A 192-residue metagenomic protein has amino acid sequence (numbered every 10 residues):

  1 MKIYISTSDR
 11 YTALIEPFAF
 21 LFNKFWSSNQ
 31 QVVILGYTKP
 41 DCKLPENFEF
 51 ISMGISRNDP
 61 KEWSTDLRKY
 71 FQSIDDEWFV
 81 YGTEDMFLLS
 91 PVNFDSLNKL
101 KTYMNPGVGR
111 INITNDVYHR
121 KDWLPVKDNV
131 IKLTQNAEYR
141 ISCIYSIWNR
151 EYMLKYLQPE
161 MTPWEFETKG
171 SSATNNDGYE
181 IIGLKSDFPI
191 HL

Functional and structural regions predicted by a protein language model:
M1-P17: N-proximal low-complexity "stem/linker" segments adjacent to membrane-targeting elements
Y11-I15, T38-P45, R120-K121: Short, charged/polar "capping" segments at the starts of alpha-helices and the immediately preceding loops
F20-Q30: Short, acidic, metal-binding catalytic loop of nucleotide-sugar glycosyltransferases
I34-F79, V92: Active-site-proximal specificity loops/subdomain of glycosyltransferases
G82-D85: Active-site acidic Asp-centered loop
S90-R120: Conserved donor-nucleotide/metal-binding helix-loop-beta segment in metal-dependent transferases, i.e., the alpha-helix
W123-E138: Short, flexible, basic/aromatic active-site loop/helix in glycosyltransferases
R140-L192: Catalytic core and acceptor-binding pocket of nucleotide-sugar-dependent glycosyltransferases
